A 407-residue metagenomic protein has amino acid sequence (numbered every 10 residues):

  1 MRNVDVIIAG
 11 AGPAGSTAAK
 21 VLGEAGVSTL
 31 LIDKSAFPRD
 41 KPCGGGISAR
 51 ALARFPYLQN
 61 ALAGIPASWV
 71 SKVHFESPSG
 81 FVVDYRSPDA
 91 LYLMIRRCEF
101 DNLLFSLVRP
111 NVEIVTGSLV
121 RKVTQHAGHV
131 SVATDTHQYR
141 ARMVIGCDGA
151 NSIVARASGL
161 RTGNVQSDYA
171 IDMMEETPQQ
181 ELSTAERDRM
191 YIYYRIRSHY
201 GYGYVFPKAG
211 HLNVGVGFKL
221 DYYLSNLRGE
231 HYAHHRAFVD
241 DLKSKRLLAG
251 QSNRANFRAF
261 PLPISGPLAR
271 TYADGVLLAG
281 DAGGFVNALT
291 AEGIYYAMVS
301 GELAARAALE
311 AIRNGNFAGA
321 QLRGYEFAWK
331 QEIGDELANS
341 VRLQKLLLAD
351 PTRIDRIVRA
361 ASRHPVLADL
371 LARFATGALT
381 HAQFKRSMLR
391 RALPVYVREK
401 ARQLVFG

Functional and structural regions predicted by a protein language model:
M1-A14: Beta1/beta-strand and adjacent pyrophosphate-binding region of the FAD-binding site in flavoprotein oxidoreductases
A11, L107-L248: Predominantly flavin-linked oxidoreductase catalytic cores and closely associated redox partners
A14, F37, N151: Conserved Rossmann-like nucleotide-cofactor binding loop
G23-P42: Glycine-rich FAD pyrophosphate-binding loop
R39-H74: N-terminal FAD cofactor-binding segment of flavoenzymes
A53, S79-L103: Dinucleotide-binding Rossmann-like beta1-alpha1 core, especially the glycine-rich loop that anchors the ADP
K122, L220-Y222, R228-A307, R313: FAD/FMN-dependent oxidoreductases across multiple families
L309-G407: C-terminal helical "tail/cap" subdomain of flavin- and related membrane-associated enzymes
